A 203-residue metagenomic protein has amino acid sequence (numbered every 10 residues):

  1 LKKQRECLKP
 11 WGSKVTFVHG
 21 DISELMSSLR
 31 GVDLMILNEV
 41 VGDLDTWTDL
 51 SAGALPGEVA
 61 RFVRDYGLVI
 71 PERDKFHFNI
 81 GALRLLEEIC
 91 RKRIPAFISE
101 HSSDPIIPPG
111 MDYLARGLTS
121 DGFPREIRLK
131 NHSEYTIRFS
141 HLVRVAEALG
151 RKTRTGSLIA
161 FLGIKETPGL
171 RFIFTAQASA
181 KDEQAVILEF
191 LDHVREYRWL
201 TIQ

Functional and structural regions predicted by a protein language model:
K2-Q4, S28-R30, W47, I106-D112 (+1 more regions): A short acidic (Asp/Glu
K2-V32: S-adenosyl-L-methionine
K3, C7, L85-E88, I137-A148: Amphipathic alpha-helical segments that form well-ordered structural scaffolds and often line/cohere around active
S13-K14, G20, D45-T48, L188-W199: Extended, charge-rich low-complexity interaction segments
K14-T16, P95, K152: Conserved beta-strand segments of alpha/beta enzyme cores
D21-E24, G31-I80, R84, A96 (+1 more regions): A short SAM/SAH-binding and catalytic strip from SAM-dependent methyltransferases
S99-Q203: Rossmann-like AdoMet/SAM-dependent catalytic core
